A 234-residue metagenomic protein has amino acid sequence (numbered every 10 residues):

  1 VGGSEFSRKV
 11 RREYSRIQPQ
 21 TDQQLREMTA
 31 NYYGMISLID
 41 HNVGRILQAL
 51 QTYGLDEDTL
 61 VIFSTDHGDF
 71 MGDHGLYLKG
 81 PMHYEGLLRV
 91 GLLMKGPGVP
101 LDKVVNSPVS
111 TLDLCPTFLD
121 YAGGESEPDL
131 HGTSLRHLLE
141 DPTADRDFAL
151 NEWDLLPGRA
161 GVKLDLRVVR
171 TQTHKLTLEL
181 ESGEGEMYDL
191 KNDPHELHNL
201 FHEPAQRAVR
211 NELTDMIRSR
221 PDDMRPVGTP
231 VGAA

Functional and structural regions predicted by a protein language model:
V1-D58, I62-P108, Y121-D129, E181 (+1 more regions): Active-site-proximal cap/lid insertion segments
Y33-I36, D40-L47, Q51, C115-L119 (+6 more regions): Non-transmembrane alpha-helical segments in soluble domains of secreted/periplasmic/extracellular proteins
H67-D73, P100, L112-C115, D120-E186 (+5 more regions): C-terminal cap/loop subdomain of S1 sulfatases and analogous C-terminal strand-loop tails that border
H74, L200-E203: Residue-level signal for well-ordered alpha-helical positions
L213, I217-G228: C-terminal helix-rich "cap/oligomerization" subdomain common to oxidoreductases
